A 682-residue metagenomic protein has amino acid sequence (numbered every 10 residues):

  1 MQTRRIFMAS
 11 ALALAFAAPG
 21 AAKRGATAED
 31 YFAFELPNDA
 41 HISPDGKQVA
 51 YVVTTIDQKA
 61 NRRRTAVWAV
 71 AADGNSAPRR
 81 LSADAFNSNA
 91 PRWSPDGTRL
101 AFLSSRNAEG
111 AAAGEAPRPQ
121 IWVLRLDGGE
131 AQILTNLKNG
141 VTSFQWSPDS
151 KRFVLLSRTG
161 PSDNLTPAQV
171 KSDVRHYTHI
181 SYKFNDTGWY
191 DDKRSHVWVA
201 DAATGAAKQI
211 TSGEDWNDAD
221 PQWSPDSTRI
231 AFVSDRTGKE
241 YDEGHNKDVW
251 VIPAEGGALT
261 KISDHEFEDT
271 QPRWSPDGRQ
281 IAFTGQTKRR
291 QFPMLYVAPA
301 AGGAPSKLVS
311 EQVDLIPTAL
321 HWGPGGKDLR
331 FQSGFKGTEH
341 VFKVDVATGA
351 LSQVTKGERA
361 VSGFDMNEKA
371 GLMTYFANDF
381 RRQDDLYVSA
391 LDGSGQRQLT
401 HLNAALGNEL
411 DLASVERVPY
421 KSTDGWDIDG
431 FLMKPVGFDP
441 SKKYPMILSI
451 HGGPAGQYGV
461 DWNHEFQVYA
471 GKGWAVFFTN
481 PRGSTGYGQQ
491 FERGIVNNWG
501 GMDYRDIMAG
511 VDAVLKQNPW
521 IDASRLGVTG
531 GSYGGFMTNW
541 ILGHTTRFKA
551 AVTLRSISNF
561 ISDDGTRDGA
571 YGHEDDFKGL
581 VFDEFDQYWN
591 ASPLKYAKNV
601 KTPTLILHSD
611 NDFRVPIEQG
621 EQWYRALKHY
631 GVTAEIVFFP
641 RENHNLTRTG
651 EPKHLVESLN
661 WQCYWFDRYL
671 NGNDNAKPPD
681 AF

Functional and structural regions predicted by a protein language model:
H41, V154-L156, D163, H176-T178 (+8 more regions): Non-catalytic accessory segments flanking enzyme active sites
P44-D45, P95-D96, P148-D149, P225-D226 (+3 more regions): Residue-level detector of Asp-centered blade-edge/turn motifs that repeat once per structural unit in beta-propeller
V49, G97-A101, F153-V154, I230-A231 (+3 more regions): Hydrophobic beta-strand positions that form the internal "hydrophobic ladder" of WD40/Gbeta-like beta-propeller blades
V53-A66, L81-S88, A101-W122, E130 (+11 more regions): A flexible loop/linker signature enriched in serine peptidases of the S9 family
A71-N75, R125-G129, D201-G205, P253-G257 (+3 more regions): Short loop/turn segments that connect beta-strands within beta-propeller blades
K434, K442-G452: Short beta-strand element of the alpha/beta-hydrolase
P454-Q467, P481, E618-Q619: The serine-hydrolase catalytic nucleophile loop
G471-K472, F478-F682: Active-site-proximal cap/loop segments of hydrolase catalytic domains
